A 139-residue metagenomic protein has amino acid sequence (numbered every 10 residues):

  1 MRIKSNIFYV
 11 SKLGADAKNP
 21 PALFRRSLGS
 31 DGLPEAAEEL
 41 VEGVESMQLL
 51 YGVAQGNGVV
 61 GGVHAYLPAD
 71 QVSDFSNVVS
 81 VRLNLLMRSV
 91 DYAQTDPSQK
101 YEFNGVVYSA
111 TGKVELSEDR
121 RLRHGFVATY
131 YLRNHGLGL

Functional and structural regions predicted by a protein language model:
M1-I3, K12-K18, G29-L139: Short linear sequence signals and composition-biased patches located at protein termini or domain-edge surfaces
N6: Phosphate/oxyanion-binding active-site loops and adjacent basic polyanion-contact surfaces
Y9-K12, F24: Oxyanion-binding "anion nests"
